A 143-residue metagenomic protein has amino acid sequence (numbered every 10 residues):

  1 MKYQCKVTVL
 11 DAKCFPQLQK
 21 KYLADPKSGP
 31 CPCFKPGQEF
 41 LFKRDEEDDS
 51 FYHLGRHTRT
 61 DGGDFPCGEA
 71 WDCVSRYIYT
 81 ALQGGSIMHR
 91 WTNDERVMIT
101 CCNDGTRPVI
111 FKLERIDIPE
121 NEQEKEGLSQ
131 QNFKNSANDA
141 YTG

Functional and structural regions predicted by a protein language model:
K2-Q4, E39-L41, P108: Intrinsic-disorder/low-complexity, polar/charged segments enriched in Ser/Thr/Lys/Arg/Asp/Glu/Gln
Y3, L10-D25: Short, structured beta-strand/loop micro-motifs enriched in basic residues and often containing a Trp
T8-L10, K43-D45, E114-I116: A structural detector for beta-sheet-dominated domains
K21-S50: Short, flexible N-terminal segments of the mature chain
C31-C33, C67, C101-C102: Disulfide-bonded cysteines in secreted/extracellular proteins and peptides
E47-C67: Short, Lys/Arg- and Gly-enriched loop/turn segments at beta-strand edges
D72-D139: Short, compact, well-ordered microdomains
Y141-G143: Short acidic DE-rich linear segments
